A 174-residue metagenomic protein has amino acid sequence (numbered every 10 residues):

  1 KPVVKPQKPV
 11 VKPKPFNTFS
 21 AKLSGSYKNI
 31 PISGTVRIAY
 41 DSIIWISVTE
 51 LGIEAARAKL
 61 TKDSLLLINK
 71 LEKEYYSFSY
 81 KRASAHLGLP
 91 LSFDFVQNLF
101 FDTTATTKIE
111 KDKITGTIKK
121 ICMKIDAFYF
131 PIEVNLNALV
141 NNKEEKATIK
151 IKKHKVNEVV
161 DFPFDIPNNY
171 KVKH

Functional and structural regions predicted by a protein language model:
K1-S33, E158-H174: N-terminal leader/targeting segments and the immediate start of mature chains
P15-K22, D41-W45, K108-K113, F128-N137: Short, hydrophobic/aromatic-rich segments at coil-to-beta transitions
N29, L51-I53, L71, I118 (+1 more regions): Glycine-centered tight beta-turn/hairpin loop motif at sheet-sheet or coil-to-beta transitions
I32, A39-Y40, L71: Beta-strand-dominated lipid-handling architectures at cellular/organellar boundaries
G34-I38, A58-L60: Extended lipid/amphipathic-ligand handling interfaces
I43-L91: An acidic-aromatic
K70-K119: Flexible, processing/modification-adjacent segments and terminal tails in exported/periplasmic/extracellular proteins
D112-H174: Non-transmembrane domains of secretory- and envelope-associated proteins
